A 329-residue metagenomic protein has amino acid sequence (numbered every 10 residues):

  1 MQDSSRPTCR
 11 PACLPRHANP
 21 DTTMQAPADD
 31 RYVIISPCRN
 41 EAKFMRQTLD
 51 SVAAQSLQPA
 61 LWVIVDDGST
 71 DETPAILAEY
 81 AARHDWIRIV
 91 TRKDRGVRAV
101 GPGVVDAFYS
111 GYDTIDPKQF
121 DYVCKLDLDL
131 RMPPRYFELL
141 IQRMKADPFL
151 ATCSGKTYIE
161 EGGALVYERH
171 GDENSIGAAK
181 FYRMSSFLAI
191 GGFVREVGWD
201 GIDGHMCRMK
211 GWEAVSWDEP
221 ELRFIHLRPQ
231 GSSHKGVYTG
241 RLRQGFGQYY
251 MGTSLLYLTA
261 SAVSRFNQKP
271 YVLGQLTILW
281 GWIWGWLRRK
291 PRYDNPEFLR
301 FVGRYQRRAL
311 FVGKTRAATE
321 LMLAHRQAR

Functional and structural regions predicted by a protein language model:
Q2-D3, C9, C13-A54: N-proximal low-complexity "stem/linker" segments adjacent to membrane-targeting elements
D50-G96: Acidic donor-binding segment of Leloir-type glycosyltransferases
G96, K118, R131-V166: Conserved donor NDP-sugar-binding/catalytic core segment of glycosyltransferases
V105-Y122: Active-site nucleotide-sugar/metal-binding loop of Leloir-type enzymes
I176-G191: Conserved nucleotide-sugar donor-binding and metal-coordinating catalytic region shared by glycosyltransferases
S186-A189, E196-P229: A short, conserved alpha-helix in the catalytic core of glycosyltransferases
T239-R329: Non-catalytic, C-terminal membrane-associated alpha-helical segments of glycosyltransferases
